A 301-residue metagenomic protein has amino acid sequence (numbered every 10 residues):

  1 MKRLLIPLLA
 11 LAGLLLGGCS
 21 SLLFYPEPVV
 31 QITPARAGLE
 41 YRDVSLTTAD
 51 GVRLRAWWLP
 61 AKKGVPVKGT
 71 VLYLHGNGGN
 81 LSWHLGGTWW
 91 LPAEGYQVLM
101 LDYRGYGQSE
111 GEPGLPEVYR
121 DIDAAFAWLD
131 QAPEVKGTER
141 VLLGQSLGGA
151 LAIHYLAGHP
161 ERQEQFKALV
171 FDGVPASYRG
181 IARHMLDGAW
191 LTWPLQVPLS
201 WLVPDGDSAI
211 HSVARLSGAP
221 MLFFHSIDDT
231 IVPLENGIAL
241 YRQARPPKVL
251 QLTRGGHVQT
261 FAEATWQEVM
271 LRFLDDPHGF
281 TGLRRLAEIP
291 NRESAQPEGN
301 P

Functional and structural regions predicted by a protein language model:
G13-T47, R55-W57, L283-N291, P301: An N-terminal hydrophobic leader/cap segment in hydrolases
N77-W90, Y103, E110-E112: The serine-hydrolase catalytic nucleophile loop
P113-P133, H154: Alpha/beta-hydrolase active-site loop
H154-S212, G218, L252: Hydrolase active-site cap/lid region
L216-S217, L222-H225, D229: Short beta-strand/loop motif that positions the catalytic acidic residue of the alpha/beta-hydrolase fold
T230-N236: Conserved alpha/beta-hydrolase "acid-adjacent" motif
G256-T265: Catalytic histidine-centered segment of alpha/beta-hydrolase-like enzymes
A264-P301: Catalytic active-site module of serine/aspartate enzymes centered on a nucleophile-bearing elbow/loop
